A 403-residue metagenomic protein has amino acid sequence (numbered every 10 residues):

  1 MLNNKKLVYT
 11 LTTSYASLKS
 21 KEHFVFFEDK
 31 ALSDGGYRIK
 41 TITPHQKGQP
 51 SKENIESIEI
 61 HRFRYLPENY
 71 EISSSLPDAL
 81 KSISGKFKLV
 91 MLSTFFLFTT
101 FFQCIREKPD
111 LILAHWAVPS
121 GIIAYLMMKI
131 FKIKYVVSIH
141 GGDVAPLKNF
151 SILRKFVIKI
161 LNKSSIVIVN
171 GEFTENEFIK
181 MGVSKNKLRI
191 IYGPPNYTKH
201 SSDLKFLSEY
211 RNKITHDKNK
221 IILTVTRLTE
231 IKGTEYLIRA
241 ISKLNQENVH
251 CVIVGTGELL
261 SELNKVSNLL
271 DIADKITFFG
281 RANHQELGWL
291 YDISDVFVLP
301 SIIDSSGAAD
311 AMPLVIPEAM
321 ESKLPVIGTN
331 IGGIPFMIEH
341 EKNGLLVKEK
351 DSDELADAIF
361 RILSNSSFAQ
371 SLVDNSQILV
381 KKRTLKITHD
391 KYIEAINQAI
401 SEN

Functional and structural regions predicted by a protein language model:
M1-R64: N-terminal subdomain of nucleotide-sugar transferases
T43, H61-R62, V137, L153-F206 (+1 more regions): Donor nucleotide-sugar binding/catalytic pocket of nucleotide-sugar-dependent glycosyltransferases
P195, H216-K232, I238-I241, F297: Conserved donor-binding/catalytic core segment of Leloir-type glycosyltransferases
E262-Q285: Nucleotide-activated donor-binding/catalytic signature segment of Leloir-type glycosyltransferases, i.e., the conserved
R281-A282, L290-S294: Short alpha-helical donor nucleotide-sugar binding micro-motif in glycosyltransferases
D292-G307, L324: Acidic donor-binding loop of glycosyltransferase active sites
I316, E321, P325-G328, I338: Short hydrophobic beta-strand element within catalytic cores of glycosyltransferases and related nucleotide-activated
M337-E341, L345-S352, R361-S367, K381: Conserved acidic donor-binding segment of nucleotide-sugar-dependent glycosyltransferases
